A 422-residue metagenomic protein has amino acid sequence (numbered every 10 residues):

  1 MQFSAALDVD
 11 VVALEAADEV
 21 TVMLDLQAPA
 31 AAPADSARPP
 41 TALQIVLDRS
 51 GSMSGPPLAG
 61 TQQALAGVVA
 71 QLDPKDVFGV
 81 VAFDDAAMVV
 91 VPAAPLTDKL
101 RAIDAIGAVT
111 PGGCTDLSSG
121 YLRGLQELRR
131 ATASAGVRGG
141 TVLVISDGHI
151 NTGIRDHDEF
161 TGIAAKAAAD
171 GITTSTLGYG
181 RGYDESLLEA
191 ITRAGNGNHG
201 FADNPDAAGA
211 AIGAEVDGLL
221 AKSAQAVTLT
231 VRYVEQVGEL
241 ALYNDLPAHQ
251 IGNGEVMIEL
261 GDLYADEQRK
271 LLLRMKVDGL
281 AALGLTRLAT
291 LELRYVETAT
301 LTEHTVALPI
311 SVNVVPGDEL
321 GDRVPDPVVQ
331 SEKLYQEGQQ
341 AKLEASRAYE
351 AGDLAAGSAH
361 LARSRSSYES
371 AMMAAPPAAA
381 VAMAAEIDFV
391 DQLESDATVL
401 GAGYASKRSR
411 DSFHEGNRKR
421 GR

Functional and structural regions predicted by a protein language model:
Q2-D8, D25-Q27, V46, S50 (+6 more regions): PAZ/PAZ-like end-binding module
F3, V20-V22, L43, V227-L229 (+4 more regions): Hydrophobic residues positioned within well-ordered beta-strands of beta-sheet architectures
F3-A226, V277-A282, M372-M373: Exposed acidic/Ser/Thr-rich ligand/metal-binding surfaces
V91, V234-L242, T298-T302: Short aromatic-acidic-glycine turn motif
T228, E235-N253: A surface/secretory-pathway sequence property marking extracellular, secreted, or lumenal proteins enriched
D245-E267: Extracellular adhesion/glycan-binding regions together with long Ser/Thr- and acidic-residue-rich low-complexity tracts
Y264-A282: Low-complexity, intrinsically disordered segments enriched in Ser/Thr together with acidic residues
V277-R422: Long, acidic serine/threonine- and proline-rich intrinsically disordered regions
